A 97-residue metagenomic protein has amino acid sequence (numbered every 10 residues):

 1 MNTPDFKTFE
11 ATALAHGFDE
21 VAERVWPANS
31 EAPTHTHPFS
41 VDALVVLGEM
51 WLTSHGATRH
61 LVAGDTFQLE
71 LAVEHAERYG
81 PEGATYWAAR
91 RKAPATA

Functional and structural regions predicted by a protein language model:
E20-H37, L71-A72: Conserved short histidine dyad/triad with adjacent acidic residue
A28-N29, L47-M50, A93-P94: Short, charged/polar surface micro-motifs in flexible loops or helix N-caps
A32, H37, T53-H55, A63: Amphipathic, hydrophobic secondary-structure cores in small proteins
T36-L52: Short, conserved beta-strand element in jelly-roll/cupin
H55-A72: Short acidic-glycine-tyrosine-enriched beta hairpin
L71-A97: Ligand-binding loop in jelly-roll beta-barrel domains
